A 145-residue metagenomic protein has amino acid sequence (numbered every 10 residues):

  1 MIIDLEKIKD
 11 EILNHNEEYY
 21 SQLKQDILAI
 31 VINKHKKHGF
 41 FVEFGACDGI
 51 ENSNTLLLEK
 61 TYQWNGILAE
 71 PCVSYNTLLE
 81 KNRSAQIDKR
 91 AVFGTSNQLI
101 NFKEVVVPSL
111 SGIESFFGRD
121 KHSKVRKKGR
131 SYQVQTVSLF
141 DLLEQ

Functional and structural regions predicted by a protein language model:
M1-Q145: Phosphate/nucleotide-binding beta-alpha loop and adjacent structural elements of enzyme active sites
